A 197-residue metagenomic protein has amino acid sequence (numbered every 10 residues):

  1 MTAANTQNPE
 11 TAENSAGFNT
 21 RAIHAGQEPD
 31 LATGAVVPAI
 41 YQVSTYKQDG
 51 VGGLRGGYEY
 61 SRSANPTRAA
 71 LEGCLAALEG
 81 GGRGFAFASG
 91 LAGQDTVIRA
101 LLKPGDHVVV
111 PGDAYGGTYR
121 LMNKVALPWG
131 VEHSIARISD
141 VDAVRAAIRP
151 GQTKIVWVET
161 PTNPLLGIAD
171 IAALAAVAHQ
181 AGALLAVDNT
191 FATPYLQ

Functional and structural regions predicted by a protein language model:
M1-Y58, N65: N-terminal glycine-rich, Lys/His-bearing helix-loop that initiates the first secondary-structure elements of many
P9-N14, L31, R83-Q197: Conserved PLP-enzyme active-site core in the AAT-like
A35, E79, G151: Structured loop/turn residues at beta-strand edges in well-structured enzyme cores
A39, R68-E72, I171: A general structural signal for well-ordered alpha-helical segments in protein cores
T45-D95, G117-K124: Conserved N-terminal alpha-helix of the aminotransferase class I/II PLP-enzyme fold
